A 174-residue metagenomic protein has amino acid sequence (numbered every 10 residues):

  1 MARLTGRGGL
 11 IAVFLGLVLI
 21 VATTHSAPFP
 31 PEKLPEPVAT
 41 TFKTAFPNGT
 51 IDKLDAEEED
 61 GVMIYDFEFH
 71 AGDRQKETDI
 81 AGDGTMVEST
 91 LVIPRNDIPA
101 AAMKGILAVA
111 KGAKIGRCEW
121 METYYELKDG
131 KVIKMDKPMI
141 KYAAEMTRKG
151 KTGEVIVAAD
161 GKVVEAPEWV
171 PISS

Functional and structural regions predicted by a protein language model:
M1-V13: Bacterial N-terminal signal peptides that target proteins for export
I11-V21: Bacterial N-terminal signal peptides
A22-S26: Sec/Tat signal peptide C-region and signal peptidase I cleavage site
A27-A45: Short N-terminal segments immediately surrounding and downstream of signal-peptide cleavage
A45-T50, A110-A113: Sec/Tat-exported extracytoplasmic proteins
T50-T78, L127-I156, K162-V163, P171-S173: Exposed beta-strand-loop-beta-strand "reactive/processing" segments of non-cytosolic proteins
G82-W120: Long, charged/polar, surface-exposed segments that mediate recognition or autoinhibition
T90, P167-E168: Beta-propeller fold detector
